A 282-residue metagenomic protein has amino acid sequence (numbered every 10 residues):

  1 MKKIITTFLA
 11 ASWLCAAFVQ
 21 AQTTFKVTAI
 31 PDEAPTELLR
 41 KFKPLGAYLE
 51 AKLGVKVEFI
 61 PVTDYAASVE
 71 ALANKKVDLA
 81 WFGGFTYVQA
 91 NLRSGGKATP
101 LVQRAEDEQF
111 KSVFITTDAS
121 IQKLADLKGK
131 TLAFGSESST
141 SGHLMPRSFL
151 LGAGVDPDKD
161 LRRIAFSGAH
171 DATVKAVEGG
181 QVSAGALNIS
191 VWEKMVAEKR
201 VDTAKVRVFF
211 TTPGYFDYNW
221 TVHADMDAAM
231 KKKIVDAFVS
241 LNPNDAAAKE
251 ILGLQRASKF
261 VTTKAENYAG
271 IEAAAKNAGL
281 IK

Functional and structural regions predicted by a protein language model:
M1-S12: Bacterial N-terminal signal peptides that target proteins for export
W13-A21: Sec/Tat signal peptide C-region and signal peptidase I cleavage site
Q22-A29, E33-P44, Y215-D217, T221-K282: An extracytoplasmic/periplasmic, membrane-proximal ligand-sensing/linker region
Q22-T86: Extracytoplasmic small-molecule ligand-binding "clamshell" domains of the periplasmic binding protein/Venus flytrap
A66-A80, R93-S94, A125-K128, A169-S190: Short helices/loops that flank or line small-molecule/ion binding pockets
E70-D126: Acidic, polar ligand-binding/catalytic clefts
I115-T131, D225-K232, D236, S240: Hinge/capping helix and adjacent helix->loop/strand transition within the periplasmic-binding protein
S120, K130-A229: Pocket-lining segment of extracytoplasmic ligand-binding domains
